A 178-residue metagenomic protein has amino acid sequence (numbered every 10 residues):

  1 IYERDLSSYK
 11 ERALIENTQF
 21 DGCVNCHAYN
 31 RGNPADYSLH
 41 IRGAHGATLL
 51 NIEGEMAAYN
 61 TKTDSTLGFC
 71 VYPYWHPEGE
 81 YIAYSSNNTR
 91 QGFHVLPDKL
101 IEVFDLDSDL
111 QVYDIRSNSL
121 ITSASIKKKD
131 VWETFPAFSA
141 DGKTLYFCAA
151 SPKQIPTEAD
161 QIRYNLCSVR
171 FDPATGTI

Functional and structural regions predicted by a protein language model:
I1, L50, Y84-L106, C148-R163: Short, conserved, GDST-rich strand-edge loop motifs in beta-rich repeat architectures
I1-A47: Conserved, compact domain cores that house catalytic/ligand-binding motifs in diverse enzymes and effector modules
L6-G22, N51-F69, V112-W132, R170-I178: Multi-bladed beta-propeller domains
R12-N17, Y37-I41, Y59-T61, F69 (+3 more regions): Beta-propeller fold recognition
C26-A28, Y72-Y74, F135-A137: Conserved beta-strand position repeated once per blade in WD40 beta-propeller domains
R31-N33, P77-E78, A140-D141: Residue-level detector of Asp-centered blade-edge/turn motifs that repeat once per structural unit in beta-propeller
D36-H40, Y81-S85, T144-A149: Residue position within the beta-strands of beta-propeller blades
A47-L49, D109-Q111, N165-C167: A short loop-to-beta-strand structural motif that recurs across blades of beta-propeller domains
